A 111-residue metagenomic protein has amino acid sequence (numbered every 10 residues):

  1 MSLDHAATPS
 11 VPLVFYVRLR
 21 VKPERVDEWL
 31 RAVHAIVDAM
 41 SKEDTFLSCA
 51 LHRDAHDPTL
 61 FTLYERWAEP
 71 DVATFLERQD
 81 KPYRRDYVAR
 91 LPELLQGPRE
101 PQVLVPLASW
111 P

Functional and structural regions predicted by a protein language model:
M1-L13, A50-T59, Y87-P111: Glycine-rich beta-strand-turn "strand-cap" elements at beta-sheet edges
A6-T8, A35-L47, R66-Q102: An amphipathic, aromatic/His-enriched active-site/gating alpha helix that lines ligand/cofactor pockets
V11-L13, E28, F46: Short, flexible segments with low predicted structural confidence
L13-R20, S48-Q79: Short, well-ordered beta-strand segments in beta-rich or mixed alpha/beta enzyme and ligand-binding folds
V14, V33-H34: Residue-level signal for cytosolic alpha-helical hairpin/rod architecture
R20-W29: Short, surface-exposed ligand-recognition loops at beta-strand->loop->(often short) alpha-helix junctions that present
E28-R31, T74: Short, solvent-exposed alpha-helical surface patches in well-structured domains
